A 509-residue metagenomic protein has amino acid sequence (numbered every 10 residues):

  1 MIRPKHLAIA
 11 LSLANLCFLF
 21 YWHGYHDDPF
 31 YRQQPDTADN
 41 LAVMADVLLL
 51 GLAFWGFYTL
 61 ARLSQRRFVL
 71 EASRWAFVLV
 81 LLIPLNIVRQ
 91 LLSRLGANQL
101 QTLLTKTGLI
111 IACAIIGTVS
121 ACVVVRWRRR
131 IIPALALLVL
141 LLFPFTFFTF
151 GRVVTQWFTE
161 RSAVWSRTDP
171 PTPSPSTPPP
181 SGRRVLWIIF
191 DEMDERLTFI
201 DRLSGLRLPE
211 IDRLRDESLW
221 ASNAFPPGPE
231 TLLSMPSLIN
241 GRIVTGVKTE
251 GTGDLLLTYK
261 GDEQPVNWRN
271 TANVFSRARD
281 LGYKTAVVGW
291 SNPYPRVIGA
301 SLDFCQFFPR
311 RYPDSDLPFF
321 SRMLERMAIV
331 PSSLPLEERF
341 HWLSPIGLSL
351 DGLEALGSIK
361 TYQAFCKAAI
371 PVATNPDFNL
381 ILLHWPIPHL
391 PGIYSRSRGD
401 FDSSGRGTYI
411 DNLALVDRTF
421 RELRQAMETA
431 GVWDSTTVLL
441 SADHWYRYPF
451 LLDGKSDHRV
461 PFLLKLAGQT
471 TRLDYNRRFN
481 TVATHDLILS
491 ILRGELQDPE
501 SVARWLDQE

Functional and structural regions predicted by a protein language model:
I2-E509: Catalytic domains that recognize anionic headgroups
